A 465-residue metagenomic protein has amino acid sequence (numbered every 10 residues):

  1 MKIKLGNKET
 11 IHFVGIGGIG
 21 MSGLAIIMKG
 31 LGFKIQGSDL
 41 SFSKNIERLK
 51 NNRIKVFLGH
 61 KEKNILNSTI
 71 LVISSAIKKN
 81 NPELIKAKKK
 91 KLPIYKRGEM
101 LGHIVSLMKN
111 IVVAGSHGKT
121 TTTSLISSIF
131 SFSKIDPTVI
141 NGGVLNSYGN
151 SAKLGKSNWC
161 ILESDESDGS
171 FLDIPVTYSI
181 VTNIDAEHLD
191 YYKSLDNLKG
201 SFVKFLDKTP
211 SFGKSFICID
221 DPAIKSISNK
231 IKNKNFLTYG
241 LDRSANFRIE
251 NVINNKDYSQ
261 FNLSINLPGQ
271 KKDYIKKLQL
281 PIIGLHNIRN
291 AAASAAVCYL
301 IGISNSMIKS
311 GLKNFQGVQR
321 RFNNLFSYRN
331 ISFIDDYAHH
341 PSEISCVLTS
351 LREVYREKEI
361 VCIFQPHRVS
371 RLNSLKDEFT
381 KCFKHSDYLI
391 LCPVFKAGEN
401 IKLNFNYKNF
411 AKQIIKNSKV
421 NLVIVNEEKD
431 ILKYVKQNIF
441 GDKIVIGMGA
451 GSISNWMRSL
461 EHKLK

Functional and structural regions predicted by a protein language model:
K2-H12, G20, L24-L31, I180 (+2 more regions): Nucleotide phosphate-binding/pyrophosphate-handling subdomain across enzymes that bind or process nucleotide phosphates
K2-L5, F13, G20, I27-F33 (+7 more regions): Phosphate-binding loop of NTP-binding sites
I11-I16, M448: Conserved N-terminal Rossmann-fold NAD(P)-binding element of oxidoreductases
F33-R48: NAD(P)-binding Rossmann-fold cofactor-contacting core
S38-D39, F57-H60, Y95-E99, I140 (+4 more regions): Beta-strand->loop->alpha-helix junctions that form or flank phosphate-binding loops in nucleotide-handling enzymes
K55-N67, D430, V435: Short acidic low-complexity segments
T380-G441: C-terminal helical cap/extension that packs against the catalytic core of soluble nucleotide-cofactor enzymes
